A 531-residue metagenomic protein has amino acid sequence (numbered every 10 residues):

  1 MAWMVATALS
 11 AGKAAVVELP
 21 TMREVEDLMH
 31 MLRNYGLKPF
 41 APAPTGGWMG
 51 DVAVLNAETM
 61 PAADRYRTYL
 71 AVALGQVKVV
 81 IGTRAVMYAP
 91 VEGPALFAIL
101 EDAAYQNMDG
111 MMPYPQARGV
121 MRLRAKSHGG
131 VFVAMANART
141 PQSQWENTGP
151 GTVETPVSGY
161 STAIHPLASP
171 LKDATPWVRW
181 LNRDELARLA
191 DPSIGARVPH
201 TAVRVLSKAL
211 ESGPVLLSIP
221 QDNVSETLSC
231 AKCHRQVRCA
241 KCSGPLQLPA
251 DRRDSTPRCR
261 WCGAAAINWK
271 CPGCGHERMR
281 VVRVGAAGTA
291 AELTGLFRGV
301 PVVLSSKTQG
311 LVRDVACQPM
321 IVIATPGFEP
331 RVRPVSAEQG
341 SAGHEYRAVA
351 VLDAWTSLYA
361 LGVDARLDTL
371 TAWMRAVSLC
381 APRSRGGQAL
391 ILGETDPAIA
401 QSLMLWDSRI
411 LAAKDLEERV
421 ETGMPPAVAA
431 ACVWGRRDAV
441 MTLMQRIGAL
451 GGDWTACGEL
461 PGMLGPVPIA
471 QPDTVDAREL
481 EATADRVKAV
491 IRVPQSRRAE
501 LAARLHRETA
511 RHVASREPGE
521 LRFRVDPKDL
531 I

Functional and structural regions predicted by a protein language model:
M1, F132-K232: Conserved interdomain linker/interface between the two RecA-like ATPase lobes of SF2 helicase motors
M1, Y160-A190, F297, Q309-R366 (+1 more regions): Accessory helical-bundle/CTD segments and flexible terminal tails appended to RecA-like ATPase motors
K13-G36: Conserved Walker A/P-loop ATP-binding site and its immediately adjacent core in helicase/helicase-like ATPase domains
K13-T21, A53-A57, V215-P220, W434: Conserved RecA-like ASCE P-loop NTPase motor core of nucleic-acid helicases/translocases
P44-V80, E292, L296-F297, V303-A337: Conserved motor-coupling elements within RecA-like helicase/translocase cores
G75, M87-H128, E345-A360: SF2 helicase catalytic motif II
A103-Y105, G110-G151, T155-L167, Q221 (+3 more regions): Conserved helicase ATPase motor motifs in RecA-like P-loop NTPase domains
R197-H200, V205-R298: Cys/His-rich short segments
